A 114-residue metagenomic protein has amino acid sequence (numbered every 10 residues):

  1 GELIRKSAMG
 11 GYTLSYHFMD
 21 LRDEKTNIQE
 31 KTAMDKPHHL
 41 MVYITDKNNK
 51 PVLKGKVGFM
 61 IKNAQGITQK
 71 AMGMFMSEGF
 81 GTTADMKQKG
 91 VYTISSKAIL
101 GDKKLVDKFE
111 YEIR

Functional and structural regions predicted by a protein language model:
G1-H39: Beta-strand-rich domain onsets/edges
E2, K25-I28, I67-Q69, E78-T82: Short structured motifs
K36-N48: Beta-strand-rich structural segments
N49-L53: A short beta-turn/strand-edge loop motif at beta-sheet boundaries
G58-A71: Short amphipathic beta-strand segments in non-cytosolic proteins
A71-L100: Short, solvent-exposed, Trp/other aromatic-anchored flexible loops in extracytoplasmic proteins
K104-I113: Edge beta-strands of extracellular beta-sandwich domains
